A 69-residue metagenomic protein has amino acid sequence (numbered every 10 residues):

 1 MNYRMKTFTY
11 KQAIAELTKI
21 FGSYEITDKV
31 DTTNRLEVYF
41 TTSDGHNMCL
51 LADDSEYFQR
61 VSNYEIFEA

Functional and structural regions predicted by a protein language model:
R4-S23: Short, non-transmembrane alpha-helical segments in secretory-pathway proteins
T18-A69: Acidic, low-complexity, intrinsically disordered interaction modules
